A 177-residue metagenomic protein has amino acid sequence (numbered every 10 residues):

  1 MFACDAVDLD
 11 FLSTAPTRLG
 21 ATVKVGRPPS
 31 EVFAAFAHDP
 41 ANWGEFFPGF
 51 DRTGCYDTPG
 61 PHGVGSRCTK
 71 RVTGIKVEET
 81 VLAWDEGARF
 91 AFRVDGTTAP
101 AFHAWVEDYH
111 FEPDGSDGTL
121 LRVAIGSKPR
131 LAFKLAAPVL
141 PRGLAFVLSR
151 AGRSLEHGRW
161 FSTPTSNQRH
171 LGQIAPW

Functional and structural regions predicted by a protein language model:
M1-T58, P176-W177: Hydrophobic ligand-binding cavity/cleft-lining segments
F2, G126-W177: A conserved amphipathic terminal alpha-helix motif
S13, G96-S149: Beta-strand/loop substructures that line and gate deep hydrophobic ligand-binding cavities in soluble
T22-G26, T80, H110-E112: Generic structural detector for well-ordered beta-strands
K24, G54-P100, L120, R153-S162 (+1 more regions): Glycine-rich portal/gate segments that line the openings of hydrophobic small-molecule binding cavities
R27-P29, D85, D114-S116: Short loop segments at secondary-structure junctions
E31-F33, E78-T80, F102, L131-F133: Short acidic, gly/pro-rich beta-turn/loop elements at beta-sheet edges and active-site/ligand-binding grooves
